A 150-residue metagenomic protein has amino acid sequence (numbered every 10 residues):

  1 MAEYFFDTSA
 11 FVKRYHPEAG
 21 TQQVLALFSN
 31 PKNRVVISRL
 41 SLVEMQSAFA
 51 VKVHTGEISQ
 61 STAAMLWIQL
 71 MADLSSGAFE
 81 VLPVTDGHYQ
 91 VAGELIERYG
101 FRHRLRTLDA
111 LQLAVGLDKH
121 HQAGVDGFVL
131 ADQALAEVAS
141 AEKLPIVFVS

Functional and structural regions predicted by a protein language model:
M1-E3, L117-S150: Acidic, PIN/NYN-like endoribonuclease modules and their adjacent C-terminal/linker elements
M1-S41, K52-M65: Short, well-structured N-terminal submotif of metal-dependent ribonuclease cores
F11, S41, H88, Q112 (+1 more regions): Alpha-helix capping/helix-boundary segments
I37-V43, L108-L111: Aromatic- and histidine-enriched alpha-helix N-cap/loop-to-helix transition segments that scaffold the rims
S47-H54, L117-H121: Short glycine/serine- and small hydrophobic-enriched flexible loop segments
V51-D86: Helix-adjacent hinge/juxtasegments
A78-A131: Active-site neighborhoods of divalent-metal-dependent phosphate/nucleic-acid chemistry enzymes
